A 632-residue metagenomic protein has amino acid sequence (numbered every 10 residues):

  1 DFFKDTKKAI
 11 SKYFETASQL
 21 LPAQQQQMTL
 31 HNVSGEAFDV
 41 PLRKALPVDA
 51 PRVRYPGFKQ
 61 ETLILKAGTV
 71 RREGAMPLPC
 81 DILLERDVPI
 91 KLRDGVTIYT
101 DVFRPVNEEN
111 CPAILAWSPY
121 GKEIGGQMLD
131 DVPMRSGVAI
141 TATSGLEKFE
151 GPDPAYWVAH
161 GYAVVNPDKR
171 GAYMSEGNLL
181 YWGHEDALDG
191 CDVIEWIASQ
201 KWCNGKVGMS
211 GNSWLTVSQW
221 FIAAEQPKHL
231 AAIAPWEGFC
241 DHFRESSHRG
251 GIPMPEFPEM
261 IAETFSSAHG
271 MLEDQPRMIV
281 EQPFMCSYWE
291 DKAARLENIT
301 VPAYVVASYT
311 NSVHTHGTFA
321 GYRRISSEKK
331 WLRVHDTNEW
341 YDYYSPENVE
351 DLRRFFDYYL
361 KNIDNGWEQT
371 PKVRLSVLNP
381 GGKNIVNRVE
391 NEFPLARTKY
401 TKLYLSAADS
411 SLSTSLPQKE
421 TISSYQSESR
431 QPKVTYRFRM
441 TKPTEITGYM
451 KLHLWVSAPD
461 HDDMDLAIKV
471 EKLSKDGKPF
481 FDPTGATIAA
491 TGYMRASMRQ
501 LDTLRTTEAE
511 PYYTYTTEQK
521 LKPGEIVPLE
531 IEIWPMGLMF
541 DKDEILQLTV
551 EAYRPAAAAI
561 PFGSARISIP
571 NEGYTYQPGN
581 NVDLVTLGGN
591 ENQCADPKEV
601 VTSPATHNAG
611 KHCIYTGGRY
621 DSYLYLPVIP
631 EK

Functional and structural regions predicted by a protein language model:
F2-K122, D409-P432: Catalytic-loop region of hydrolases
K8, E15, Q19-P22, E281 (+5 more regions): Generic surface-pattern signal
H31-R43, R54-L63, A67-T69, N348-V349 (+1 more regions): Glycine/threonine-rich phosphate-binding loop and adjacent beta-strand/alpha-helix elements that clamp
A45-V48, L146-E147, M278-I279, D502: Alpha-helical interaction segments
T69-E368, K372-L375: Active-site-proximal cap/loop segments of hydrolase catalytic domains
